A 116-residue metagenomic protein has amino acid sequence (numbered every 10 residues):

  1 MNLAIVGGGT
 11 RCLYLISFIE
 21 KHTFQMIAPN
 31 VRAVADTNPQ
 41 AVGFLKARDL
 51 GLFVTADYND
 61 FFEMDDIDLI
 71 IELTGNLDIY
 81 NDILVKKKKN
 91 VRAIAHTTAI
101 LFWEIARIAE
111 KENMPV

Functional and structural regions predicted by a protein language model:
M1-I19: Glycine-rich adenosine-cofactor-binding loop
V6, F24-R48: NAD(P)-binding Rossmann-fold cofactor-contacting core
I16-I19, K46, D82-V85: Short amphipathic alpha-helical segments
E20-I27, V91: Alpha-helix termini
L52-A56, N113-V116: A polyampholytic, Gly/Pro-enriched intrinsically disordered region
F53-D60, A93-I94: Short acidic-hydrophobic, aromatic-tinged amphipathic segments that line or gate anion-handling sites
L69-E72: N-terminal Rossmann-like NAD(P) cofactor-binding module of classical short-chain dehydrogenase/reductase
N76-V116: Rossmann-fold NAD(P)-binding glycine/threonine-rich loop
